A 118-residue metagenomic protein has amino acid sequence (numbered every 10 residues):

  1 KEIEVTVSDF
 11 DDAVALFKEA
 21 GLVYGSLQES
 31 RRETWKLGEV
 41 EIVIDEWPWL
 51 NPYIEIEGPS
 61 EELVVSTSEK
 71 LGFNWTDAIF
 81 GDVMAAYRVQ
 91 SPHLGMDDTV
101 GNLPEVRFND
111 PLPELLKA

Functional and structural regions predicted by a protein language model:
K1-A118: Phosphate-end processing signature that detects enzymes handling 5′-triphosphorylated RNA and polyphosphate
